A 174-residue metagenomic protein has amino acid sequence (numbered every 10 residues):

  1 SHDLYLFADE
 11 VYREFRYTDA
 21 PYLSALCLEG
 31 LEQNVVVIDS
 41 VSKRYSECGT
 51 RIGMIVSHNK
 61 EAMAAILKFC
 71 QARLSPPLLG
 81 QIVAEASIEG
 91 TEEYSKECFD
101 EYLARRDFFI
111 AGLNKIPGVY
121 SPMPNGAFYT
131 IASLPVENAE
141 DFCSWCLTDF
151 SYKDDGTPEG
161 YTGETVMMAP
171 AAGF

Functional and structural regions predicted by a protein language model:
S1-F174: PLP-dependent class I/II
